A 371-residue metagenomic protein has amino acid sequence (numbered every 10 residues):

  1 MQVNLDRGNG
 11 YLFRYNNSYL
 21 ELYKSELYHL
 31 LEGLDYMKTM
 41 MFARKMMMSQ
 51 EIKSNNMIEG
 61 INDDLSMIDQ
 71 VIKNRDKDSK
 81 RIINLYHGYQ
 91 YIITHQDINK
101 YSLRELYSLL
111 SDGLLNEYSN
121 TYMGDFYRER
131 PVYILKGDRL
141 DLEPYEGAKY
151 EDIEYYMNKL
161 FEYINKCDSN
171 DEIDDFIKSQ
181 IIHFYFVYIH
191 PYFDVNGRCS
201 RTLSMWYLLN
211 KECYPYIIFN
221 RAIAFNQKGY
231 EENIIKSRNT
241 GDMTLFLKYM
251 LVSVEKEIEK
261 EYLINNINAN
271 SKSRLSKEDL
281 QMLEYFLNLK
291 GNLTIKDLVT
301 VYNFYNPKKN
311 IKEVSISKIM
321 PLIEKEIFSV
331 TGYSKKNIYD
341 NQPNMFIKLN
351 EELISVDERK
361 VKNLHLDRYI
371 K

Functional and structural regions predicted by a protein language model:
M1-F193, R201-K371: FIC/Doc superfamily catalytic core
